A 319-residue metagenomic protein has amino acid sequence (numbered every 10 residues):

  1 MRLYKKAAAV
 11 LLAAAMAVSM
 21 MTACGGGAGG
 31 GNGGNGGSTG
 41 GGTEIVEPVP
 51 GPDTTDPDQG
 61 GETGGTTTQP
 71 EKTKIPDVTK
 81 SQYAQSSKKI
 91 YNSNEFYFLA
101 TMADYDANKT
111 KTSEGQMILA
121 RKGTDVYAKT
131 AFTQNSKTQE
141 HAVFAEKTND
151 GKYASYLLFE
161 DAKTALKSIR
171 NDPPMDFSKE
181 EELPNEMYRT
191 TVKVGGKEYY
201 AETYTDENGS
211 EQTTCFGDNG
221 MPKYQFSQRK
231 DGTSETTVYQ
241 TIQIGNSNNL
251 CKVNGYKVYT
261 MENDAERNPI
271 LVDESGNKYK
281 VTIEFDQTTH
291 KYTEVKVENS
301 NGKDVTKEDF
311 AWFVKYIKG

Functional and structural regions predicted by a protein language model:
M1-L11: Bacterial Sec-dependent N-terminal signal peptides
V18-M21: Bacterial Sec-type N-terminal signal peptides, specifically the leucine/valine-rich hydrophobic h-region
A23-Y127, N249-R267, E274-G276, D309-G319: N-terminal leader/targeting segments and the immediate start of mature chains
A84, A145-S210, I244, N248-K257 (+3 more regions): Flexible, processing/modification-adjacent segments and terminal tails in exported/periplasmic/extracellular proteins
A103, T130-E140, V192-N263, R267-E274 (+2 more regions): Gly/Pro-enriched, hydrophobic low-complexity segments that function as extracytoplasmic propeptides/linkers
T112-E180, Q212, K223-F226, K230-V238 (+2 more regions): An acidic-aromatic
K278-K280: Intrinsically disordered, low-complexity terminal/linker regions enriched in Pro/Ser/Gly and acidic residues
